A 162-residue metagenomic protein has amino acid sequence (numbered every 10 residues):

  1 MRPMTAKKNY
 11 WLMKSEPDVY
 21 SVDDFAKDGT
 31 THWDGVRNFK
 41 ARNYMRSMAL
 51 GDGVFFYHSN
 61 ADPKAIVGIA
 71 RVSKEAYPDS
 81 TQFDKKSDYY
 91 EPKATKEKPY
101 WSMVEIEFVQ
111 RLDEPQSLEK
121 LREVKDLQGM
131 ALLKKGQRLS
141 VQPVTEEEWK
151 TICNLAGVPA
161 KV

Functional and structural regions predicted by a protein language model:
R2-L50, E148, P159-V162: Compositionally biased, charged N-terminal/linker segments
R2-T5, R46-S47, D62, T95-K98 (+1 more regions): A general structural signal for short secondary-structure junctions and capping/turn motifs
Y10-W11, T31, V104, L139-Q142: A broad, low-specificity signal marking well-ordered, structured residues that form hydrophobic/aromatic
K14-E16, Y57, V109, G136 (+1 more regions): Structured loops at beta-to-helix junctions and adjacent beta-edge loops in soluble globular domains
Y57-K64: Short, charged beta-turn/beta-strand-edge "cap" motif at the junction between a beta-strand and an adjacent loop
G68-K135, L139: Aromatic- and Lys/Arg-enriched surface recognition patch
S140-V162: Charged phosphate-binding loop/patch that engages nucleotide di/tri-phosphates or the phosphate backbone of nucleic
